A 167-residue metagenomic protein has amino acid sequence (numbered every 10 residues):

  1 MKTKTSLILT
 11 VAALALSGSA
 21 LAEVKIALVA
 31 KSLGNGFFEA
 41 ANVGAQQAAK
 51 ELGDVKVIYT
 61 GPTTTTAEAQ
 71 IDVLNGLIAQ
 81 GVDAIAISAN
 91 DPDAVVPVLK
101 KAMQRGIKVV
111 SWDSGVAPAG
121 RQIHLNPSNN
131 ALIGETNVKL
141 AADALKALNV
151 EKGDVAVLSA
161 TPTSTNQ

Functional and structural regions predicted by a protein language model:
M1-I8: Bacterial N-terminal signal peptides that target proteins for export
T10-A12, L21-Q167: A residue-level marker of the well-folded mature domains of exported/periplasmic proteins
